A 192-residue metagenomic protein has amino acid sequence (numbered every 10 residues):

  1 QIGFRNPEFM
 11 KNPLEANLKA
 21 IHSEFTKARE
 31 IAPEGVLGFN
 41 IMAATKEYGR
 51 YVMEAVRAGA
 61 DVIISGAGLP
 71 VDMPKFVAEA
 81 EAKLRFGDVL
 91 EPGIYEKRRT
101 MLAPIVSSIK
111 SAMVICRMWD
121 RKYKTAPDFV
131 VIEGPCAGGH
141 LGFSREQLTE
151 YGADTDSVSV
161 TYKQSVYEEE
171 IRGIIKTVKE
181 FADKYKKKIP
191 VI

Functional and structural regions predicted by a protein language model:
Q1-Y185: Active-site entrance/lid segments in N-terminal catalytic domains of soluble metabolic enzymes
K187-I192: Glycine-rich adenosine-cofactor-binding loop
